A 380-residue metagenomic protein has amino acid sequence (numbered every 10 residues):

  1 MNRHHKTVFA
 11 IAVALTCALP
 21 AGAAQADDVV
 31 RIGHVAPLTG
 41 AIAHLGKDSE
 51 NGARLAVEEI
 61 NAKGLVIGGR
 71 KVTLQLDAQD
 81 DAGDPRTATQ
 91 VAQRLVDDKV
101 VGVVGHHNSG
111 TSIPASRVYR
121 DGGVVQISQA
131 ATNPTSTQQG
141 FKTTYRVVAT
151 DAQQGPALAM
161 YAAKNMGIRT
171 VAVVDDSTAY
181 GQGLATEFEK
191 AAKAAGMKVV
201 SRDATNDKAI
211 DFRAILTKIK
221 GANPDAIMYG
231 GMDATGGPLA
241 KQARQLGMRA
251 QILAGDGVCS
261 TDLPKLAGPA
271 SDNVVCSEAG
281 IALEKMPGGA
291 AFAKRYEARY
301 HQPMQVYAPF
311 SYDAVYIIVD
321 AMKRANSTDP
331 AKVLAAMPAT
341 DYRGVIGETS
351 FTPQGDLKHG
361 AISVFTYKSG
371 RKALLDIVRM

Functional and structural regions predicted by a protein language model:
N2-A12, Q25-M380: Extracytosolic ligand-binding ectodomains
A10-P20: Bacterial N-terminal signal peptides
